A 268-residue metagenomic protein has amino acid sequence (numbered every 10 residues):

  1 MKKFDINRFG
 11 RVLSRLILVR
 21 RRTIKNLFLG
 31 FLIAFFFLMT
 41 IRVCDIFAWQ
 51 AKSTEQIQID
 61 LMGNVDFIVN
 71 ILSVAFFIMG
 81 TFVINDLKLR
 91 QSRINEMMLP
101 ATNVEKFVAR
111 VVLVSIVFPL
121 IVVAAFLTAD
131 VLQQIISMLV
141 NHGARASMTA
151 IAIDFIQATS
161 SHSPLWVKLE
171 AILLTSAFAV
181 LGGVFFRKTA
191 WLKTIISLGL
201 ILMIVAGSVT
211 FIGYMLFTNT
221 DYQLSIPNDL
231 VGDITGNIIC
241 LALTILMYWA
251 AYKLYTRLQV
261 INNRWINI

Functional and structural regions predicted by a protein language model:
M1-I94, N103-I268: Hydrophobic alpha-helical transmembrane segments of membrane proteins
